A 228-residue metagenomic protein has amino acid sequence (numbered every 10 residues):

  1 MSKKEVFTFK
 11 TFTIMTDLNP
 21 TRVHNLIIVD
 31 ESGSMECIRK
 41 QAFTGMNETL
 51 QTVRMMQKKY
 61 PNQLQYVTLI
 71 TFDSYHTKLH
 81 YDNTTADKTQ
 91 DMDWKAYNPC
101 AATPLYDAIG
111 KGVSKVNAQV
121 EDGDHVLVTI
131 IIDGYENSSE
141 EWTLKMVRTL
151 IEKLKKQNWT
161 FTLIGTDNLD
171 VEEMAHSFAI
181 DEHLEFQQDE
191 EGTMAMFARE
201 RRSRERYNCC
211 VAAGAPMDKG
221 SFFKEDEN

Functional and structural regions predicted by a protein language model:
M1-N228: Acidic, low-complexity intrinsically disordered regions
